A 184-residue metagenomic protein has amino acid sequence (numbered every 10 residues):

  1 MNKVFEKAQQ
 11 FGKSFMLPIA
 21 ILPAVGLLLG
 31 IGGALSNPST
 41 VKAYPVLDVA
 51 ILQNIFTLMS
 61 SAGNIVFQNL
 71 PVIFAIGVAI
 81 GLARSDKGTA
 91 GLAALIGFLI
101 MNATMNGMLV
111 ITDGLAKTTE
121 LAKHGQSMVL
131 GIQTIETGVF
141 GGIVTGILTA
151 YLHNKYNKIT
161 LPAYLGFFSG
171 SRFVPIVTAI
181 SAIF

Functional and structural regions predicted by a protein language model:
V4-S169: Early transmembrane hairpin of solute transport permeases
F168-F184: Core mid-bundle transmembrane helix pairs that form the ion/substrate translocation pathway in diverse multi-pass
